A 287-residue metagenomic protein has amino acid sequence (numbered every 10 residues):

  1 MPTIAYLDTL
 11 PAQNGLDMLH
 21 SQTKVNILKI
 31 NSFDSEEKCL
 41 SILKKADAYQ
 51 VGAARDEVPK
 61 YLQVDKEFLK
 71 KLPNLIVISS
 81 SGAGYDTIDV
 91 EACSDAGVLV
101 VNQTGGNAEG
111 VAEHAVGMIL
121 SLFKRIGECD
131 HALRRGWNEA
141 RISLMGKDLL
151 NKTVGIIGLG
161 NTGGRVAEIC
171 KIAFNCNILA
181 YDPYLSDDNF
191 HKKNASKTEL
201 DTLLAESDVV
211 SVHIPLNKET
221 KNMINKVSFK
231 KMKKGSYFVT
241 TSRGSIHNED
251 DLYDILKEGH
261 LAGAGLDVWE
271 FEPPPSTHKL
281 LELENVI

Functional and structural regions predicted by a protein language model:
M1, L75, L150-T153, K226 (+1 more regions): Phosphate-coordination loops involved in phosphoryl transfer and adenosine-cofactor binding
M1-E57, N177: N-terminal glycine-/charge-rich "phosphate-binding" loop or analogous flexible N-terminal tail
A46-D130: Phosphate/diphosphate ligand-binding glycine-rich loop within oxidoreductases
D47-A48, V77, V209, Y237 (+2 more regions): Short, Asp-centered acidic motifs that coordinate Mg2+ and/or phosphate in catalytic or ligand-binding sites
A54, Y61-D65, C176, P183-K279: Rossmann-like adenosine-cofactor binding region
A96, T104-T153, I157, R165-A173: Phosphate-binding beta-alpha-beta segment of Rossmann-like dinucleotide-binding domains, i.e., the NAD(P)
T162: Hydrophobic/small residue at the entry helix of a nucleotide-binding pocket
L281-I287: Short FAD-binding loop at a beta-strand-to-alpha-helix junction that anchors the flavin cofactor in diverse
